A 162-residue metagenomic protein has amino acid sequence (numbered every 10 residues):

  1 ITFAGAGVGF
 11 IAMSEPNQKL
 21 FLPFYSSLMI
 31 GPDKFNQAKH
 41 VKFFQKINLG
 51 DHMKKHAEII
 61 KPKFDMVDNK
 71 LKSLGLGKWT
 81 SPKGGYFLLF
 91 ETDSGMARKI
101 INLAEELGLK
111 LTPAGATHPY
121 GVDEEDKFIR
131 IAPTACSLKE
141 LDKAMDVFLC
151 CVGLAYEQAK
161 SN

Functional and structural regions predicted by a protein language model:
I1-E58: Conserved core segment of the aminotransferase class I/II
A12, F87-E91, P113, R130-P133: Short beta-strand segments
S14-E15, Q45, E91-D93, T134-C136: Residue-level recognition of strand-loop junctions within catalytic nucleotide-signaling folds
A57-D68, K78-E91, E105: Conserved glycine-rich beta-strand-loop-beta hairpin in the small C-terminal domain of fold type I
L76-G77, G115-Y120: Short, solvent-exposed loop/turn elements at beta->coil junctions and helix N-caps that rim active or binding pockets
E106, V122-N162: PLP-dependent enzyme catalytic core of the Aspartate aminotransferase-like
K110: Residue-level detector of anion-binding/catalytic polar loops
